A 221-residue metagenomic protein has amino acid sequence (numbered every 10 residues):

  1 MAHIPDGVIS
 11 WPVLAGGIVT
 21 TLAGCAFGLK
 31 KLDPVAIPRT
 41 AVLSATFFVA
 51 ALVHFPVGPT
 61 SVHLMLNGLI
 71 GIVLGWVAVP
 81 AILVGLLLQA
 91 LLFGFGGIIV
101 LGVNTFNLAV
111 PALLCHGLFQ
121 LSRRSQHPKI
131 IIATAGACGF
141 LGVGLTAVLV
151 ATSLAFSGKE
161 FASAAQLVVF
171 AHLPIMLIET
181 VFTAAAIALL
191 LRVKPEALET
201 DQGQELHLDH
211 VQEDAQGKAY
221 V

Functional and structural regions predicted by a protein language model:
M1-L69: Hydrophobic transmembrane alpha-helices
A15-T21, A109-L118, L177-L189: Hydrophobic cores of alpha-helical transmembrane segments in multi-pass inner/ER membrane proteins, independent
V35-S44, M65-L69, G102-A109, I130-A137: Cytoplasmic-side transmembrane-helix entry/capping segments in multi-pass membrane proteins
S44-F48, A78-L91: Small-polar-interrupted transmembrane alpha-helices in polytopic inner-membrane proteins
L52-S61, V84-C115: Interfacial aromatic-anchored transmembrane helix boundaries in multi-pass membrane proteins
I70-V77: Alpha-helix C-terminal capping segments
T105-V150: Short helix-perturbing small/polar motifs within transmembrane alpha-helices
T134-V143, S157, F161-V221: C-terminal transmembrane helix-loop-helix hairpin of multi-pass membrane proteins
